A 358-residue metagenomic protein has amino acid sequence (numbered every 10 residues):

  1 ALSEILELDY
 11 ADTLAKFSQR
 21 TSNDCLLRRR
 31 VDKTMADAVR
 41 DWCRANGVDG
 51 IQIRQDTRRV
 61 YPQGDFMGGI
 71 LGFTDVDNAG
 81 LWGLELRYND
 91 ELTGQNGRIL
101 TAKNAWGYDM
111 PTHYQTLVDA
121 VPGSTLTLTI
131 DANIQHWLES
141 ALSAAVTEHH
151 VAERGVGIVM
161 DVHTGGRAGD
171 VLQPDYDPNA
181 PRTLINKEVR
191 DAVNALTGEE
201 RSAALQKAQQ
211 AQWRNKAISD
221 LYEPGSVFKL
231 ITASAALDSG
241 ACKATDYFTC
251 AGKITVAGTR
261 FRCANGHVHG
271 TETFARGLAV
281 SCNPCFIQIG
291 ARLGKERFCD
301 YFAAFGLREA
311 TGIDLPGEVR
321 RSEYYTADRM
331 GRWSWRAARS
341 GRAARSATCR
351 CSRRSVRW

Functional and structural regions predicted by a protein language model:
S3-G123: Small/polar-residue-rich segments within soluble enzyme cores
E4, R29, K33, D37-D41 (+18 more regions): Solvent-exposed, polar/charged alpha-helical surfaces in well-ordered, non-transmembrane soluble domains, broadly
D9-F17, G50-D56, T147-M160, T245-Y247 (+3 more regions): Surface-exposed patches in mature extracellular/periplasmic domains of secreted proteins
T21-R28, G155-G157, F286-R292: Conserved short loop/turn motifs at secondary-structure junctions
D24, P111-G155: Conserved, well-ordered alpha-helix/loop/beta-strand core segments that scaffold catalytic motifs
N78, I134, A141-L172, A180: Flexible, solvent-exposed loop/hinge segments and secondary-structure transition points
N96, H150-R154, Y222: Short, small/polar residue-rich loop motifs at catalytic or cofactor-binding pockets
N104-V118, I130, V162-V227, I231-W358: Beta-lactam-recognizing serine transpeptidase/beta-lactamase-like catalytic domain environment
